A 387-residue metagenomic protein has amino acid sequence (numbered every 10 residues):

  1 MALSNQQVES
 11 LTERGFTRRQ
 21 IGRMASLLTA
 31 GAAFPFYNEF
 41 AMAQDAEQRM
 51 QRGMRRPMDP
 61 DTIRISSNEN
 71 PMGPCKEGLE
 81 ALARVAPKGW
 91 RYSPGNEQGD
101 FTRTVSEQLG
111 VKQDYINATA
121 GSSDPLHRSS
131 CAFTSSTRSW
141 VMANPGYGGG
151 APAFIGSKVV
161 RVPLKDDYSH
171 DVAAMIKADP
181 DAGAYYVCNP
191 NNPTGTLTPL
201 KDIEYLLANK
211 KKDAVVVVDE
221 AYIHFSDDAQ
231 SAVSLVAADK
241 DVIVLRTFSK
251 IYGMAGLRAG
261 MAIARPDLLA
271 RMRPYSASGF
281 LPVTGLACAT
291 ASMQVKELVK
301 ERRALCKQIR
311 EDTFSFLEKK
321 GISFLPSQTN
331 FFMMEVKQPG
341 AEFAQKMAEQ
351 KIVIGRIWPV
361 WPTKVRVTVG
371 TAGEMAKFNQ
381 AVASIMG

Functional and structural regions predicted by a protein language model:
M1-F16: N-terminal secretory signal peptides
F16-Y37: N-terminal export leaders
E39-S123, R128: N-terminal small-domain helix-loop-helix segment of the aminotransferase-like
A132-V187: PLP-dependent aminotransferase-like
L164-D166, C306-K307, F316-Q350: Conserved PLP-binding catalytic core of the aspartate aminotransferase-like
V172-P180, P193-V216, E220-I251: Active-site pre-lysine segment of PLP-dependent enzymes
D241-L325: PLP-dependent aminotransferase class I/II
K346-Q350, W358-G387: PLP-dependent enzyme catalytic core of the Aspartate aminotransferase-like
